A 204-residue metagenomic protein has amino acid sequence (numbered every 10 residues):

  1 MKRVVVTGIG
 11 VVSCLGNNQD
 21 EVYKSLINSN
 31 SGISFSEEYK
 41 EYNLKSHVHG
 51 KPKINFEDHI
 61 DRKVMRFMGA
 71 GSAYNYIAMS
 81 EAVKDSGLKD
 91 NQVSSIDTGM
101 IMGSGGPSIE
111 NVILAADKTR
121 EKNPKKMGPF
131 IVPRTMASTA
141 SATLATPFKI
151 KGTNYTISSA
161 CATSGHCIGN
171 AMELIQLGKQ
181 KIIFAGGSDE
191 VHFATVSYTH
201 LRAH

Functional and structural regions predicted by a protein language model:
M1, N17-D20, N28-S36, M65 (+2 more regions): Acyl-thioester C-C bond-transforming condensing/cleaving domain
M1-V64, S86: ACP-dependent fatty acid/polyketide chain-elongation machinery
V5, N75, G99-G103: Short, conserved beta-strand segments within well-ordered enzyme catalytic domains that often line or immediately flank
E38-L88, A137-K151: A glycine- and small-residue-enriched flexible loop/hinge segment at structural boundaries
L44, S94-T98: Short, conserved alpha-helical segments within structured domains
H49-K53, G99, D117, G186: Glycine-centered structural positions embedded in regular secondary structure
S72, Y76, T98, G165-I168: Conserved glycosyltransferase catalytic-site signature
